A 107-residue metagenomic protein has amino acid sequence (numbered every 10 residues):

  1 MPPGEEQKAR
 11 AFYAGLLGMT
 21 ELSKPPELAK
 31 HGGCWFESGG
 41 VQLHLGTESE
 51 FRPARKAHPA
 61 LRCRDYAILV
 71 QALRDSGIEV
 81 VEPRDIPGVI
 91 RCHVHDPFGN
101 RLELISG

Functional and structural regions predicted by a protein language model:
M1-P3, C34, E48-R74, C92-H95: Vicinal oxygen chelate
M1-Q42: Core segments of cupin and vicinal oxygen chelate
Q7-A11, G15, A67-D75, E79: Replace "anionic and nucleotidyl ligands
K24-P26, E48, D85: Proline- and acidic/polar-enriched loop/turn elements at helix boundaries
L28-G32, P53, I86-I90: Short acidic/glycine-enriched loop/turn segments that link adjacent beta-strands
H44-G46, L102-E103: Conserved beta-strand in the GNAT
S76-G107: Vicinal oxygen chelate
